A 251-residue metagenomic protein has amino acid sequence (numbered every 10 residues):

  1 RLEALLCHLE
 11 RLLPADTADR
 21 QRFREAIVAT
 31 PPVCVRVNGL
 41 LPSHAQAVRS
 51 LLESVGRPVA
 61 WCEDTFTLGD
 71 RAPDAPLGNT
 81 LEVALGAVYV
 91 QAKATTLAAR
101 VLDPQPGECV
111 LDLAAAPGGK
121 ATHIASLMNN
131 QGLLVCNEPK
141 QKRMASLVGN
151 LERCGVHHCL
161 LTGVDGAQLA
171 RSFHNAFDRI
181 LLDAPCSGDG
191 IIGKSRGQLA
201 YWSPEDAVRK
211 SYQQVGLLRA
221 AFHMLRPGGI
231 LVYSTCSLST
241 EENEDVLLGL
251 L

Functional and structural regions predicted by a protein language model:
R1-L251: S-adenosylmethionine
